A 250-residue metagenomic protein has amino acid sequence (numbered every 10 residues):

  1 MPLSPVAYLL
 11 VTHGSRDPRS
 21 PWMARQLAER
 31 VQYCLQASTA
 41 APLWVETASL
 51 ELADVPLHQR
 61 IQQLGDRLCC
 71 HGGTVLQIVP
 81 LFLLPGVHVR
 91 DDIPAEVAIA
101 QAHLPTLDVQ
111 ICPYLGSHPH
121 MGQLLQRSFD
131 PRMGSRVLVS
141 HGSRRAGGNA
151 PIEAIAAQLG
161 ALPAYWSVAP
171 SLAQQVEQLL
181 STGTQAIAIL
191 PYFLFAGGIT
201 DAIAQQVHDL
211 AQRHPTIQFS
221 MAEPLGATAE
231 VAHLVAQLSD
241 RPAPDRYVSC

Functional and structural regions predicted by a protein language model:
M1-C250: Active-site-proximal alpha-helix that buttresses catalytic centers in soluble enzyme cores
